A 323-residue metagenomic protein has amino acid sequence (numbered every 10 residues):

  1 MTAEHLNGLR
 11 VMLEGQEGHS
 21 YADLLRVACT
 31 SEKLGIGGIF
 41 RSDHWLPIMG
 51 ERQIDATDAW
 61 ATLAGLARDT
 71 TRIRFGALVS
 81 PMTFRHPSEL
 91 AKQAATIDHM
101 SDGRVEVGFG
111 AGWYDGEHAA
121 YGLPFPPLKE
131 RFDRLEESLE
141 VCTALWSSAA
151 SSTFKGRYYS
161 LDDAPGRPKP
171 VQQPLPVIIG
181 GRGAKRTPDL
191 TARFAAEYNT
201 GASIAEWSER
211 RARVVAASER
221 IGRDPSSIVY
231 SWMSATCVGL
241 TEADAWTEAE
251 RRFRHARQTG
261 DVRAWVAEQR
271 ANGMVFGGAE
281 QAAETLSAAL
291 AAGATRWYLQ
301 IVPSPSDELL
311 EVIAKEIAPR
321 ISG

Functional and structural regions predicted by a protein language model:
M1-G323: Active-site-adjacent structural elements that line small-molecule/cofactor binding pockets in enzymes
